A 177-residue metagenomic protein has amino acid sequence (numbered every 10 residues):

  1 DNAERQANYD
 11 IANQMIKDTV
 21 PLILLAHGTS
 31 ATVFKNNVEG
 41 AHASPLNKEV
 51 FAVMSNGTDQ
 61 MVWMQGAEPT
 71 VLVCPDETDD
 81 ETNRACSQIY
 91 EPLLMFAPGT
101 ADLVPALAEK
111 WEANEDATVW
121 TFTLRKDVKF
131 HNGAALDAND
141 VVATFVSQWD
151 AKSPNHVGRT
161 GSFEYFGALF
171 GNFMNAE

Functional and structural regions predicted by a protein language model:
D1, L169-E177: Short, intrinsically disordered, charge-balanced linker/junction segments flanking boundaries in proteins
D1-E4, D10-P21, L94, P98 (+3 more regions): Sec-exported extracytoplasmic/periplasmic mature domains
D1-P69, A85: Detector for C-terminal structural segments
N2-Q6, D80-S87, D102, H131 (+1 more regions): Soluble non-cytosolic domains of exported or imported proteins
Q6-N13, L22, S87-Y90, A108 (+2 more regions): Extracytoplasmic/secreted envelope proteins and their assembly/folding machinery, especially bacterial periplasmic
M64-E115: N-terminal lobe/hinge region of extracytoplasmic solute-binding protein
K110-G161: Aromatic- and charge-enriched surface segment that lines or borders ligand/interaction sites
